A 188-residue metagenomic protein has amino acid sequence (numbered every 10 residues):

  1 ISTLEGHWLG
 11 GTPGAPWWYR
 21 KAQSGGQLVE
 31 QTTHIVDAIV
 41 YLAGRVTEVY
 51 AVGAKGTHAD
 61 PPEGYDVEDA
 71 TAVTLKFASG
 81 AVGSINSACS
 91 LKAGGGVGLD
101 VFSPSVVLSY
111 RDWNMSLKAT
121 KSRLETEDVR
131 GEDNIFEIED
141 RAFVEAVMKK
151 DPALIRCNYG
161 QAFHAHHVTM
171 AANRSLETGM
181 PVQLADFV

Functional and structural regions predicted by a protein language model:
I1-G64, G179: Predominantly a Rossmann-like dinucleotide-binding segment in NAD(P)-dependent oxidoreductases
G14, I35-V36, E137-V144, T169: A general structural signal for well-ordered alpha-helical segments in protein cores
G26-V29, T33, D133-E137, H166: Electropositive phosphate-/nucleotide-binding environments in soluble metabolic enzymes
T32, V36, V67-T71, Y159 (+1 more regions): Conserved glycosyltransferase catalytic-site signature
K55, A59-E68, T74-R141, N158 (+2 more regions): NAD(P)-dinucleotide binding in Rossmann-like oxidoreductases
A78, E145-V188: C-terminal helix-rich "cap/oligomerization" subdomain common to oxidoreductases
